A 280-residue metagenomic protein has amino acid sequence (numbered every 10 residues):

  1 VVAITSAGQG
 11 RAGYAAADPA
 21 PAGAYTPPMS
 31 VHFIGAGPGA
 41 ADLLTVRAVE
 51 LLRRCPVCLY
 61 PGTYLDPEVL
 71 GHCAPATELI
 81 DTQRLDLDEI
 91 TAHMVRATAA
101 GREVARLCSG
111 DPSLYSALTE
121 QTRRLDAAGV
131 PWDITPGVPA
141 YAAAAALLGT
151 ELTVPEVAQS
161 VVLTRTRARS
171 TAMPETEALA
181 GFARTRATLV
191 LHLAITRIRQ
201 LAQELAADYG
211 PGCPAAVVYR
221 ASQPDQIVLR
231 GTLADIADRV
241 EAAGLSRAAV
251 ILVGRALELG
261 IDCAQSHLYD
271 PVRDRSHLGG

Functional and structural regions predicted by a protein language model:
V1-A12: Extreme N-terminal basic, low-complexity initiation segments that serve as generic localization/processing leaders
Y14, A24-Y25: Short, positively charged and aromatic/hydrophobic N-terminal segments
P27-V138, A143, A237: Class I S-adenosyl-L-methionine
M29, A40, D111-T185, L229-R230: Class I SAM-dependent methyltransferase SAM-binding "motif I" and its flanking Rossmann-like core
M29-F33, E89, A99-V104, R123 (+2 more regions): A contiguous loop/helix-start segment that scaffolds small-molecule binding in enzyme catalytic cores
A76-T77, T150-P155, D208, T232-D235: Short, hinge-like loop/turn segments at secondary-structure boundaries
